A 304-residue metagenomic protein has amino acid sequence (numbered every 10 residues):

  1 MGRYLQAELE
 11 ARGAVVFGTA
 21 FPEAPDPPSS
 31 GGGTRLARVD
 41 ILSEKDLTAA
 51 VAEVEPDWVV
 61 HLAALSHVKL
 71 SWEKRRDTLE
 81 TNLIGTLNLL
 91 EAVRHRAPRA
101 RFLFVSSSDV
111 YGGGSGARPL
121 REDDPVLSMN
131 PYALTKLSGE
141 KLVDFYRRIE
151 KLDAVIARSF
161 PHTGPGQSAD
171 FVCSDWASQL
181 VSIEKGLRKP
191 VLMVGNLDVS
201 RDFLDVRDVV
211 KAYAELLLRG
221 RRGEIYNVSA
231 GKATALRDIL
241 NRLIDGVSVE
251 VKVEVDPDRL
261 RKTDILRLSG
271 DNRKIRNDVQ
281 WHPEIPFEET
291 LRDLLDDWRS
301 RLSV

Functional and structural regions predicted by a protein language model:
M1-W58: N-terminal Rossmann/SDR dinucleotide-binding element
T19, V59-L65, F102-S108, A157-S159: SDR active-site strand-loop-helix element
I41-T81: NAD(P)H-binding glycine-rich loop region in Rossmannoid oxidoreductase-like domains and their noncatalytic homologs
E73-N88, R101, V110-I156, T163 (+1 more regions): Catalytic helix-loop patch of NAD(P)-dependent Rossmann-fold dehydrogenases
G114-P119, K141-R201, V206-E215, G231-A233 (+1 more regions): NAD(P)-dependent short-chain dehydrogenase/reductase
V191-L192, N196, G223-Y226, T234-N241 (+2 more regions): C-terminal "lid/loop" region of Rossmann-like NAD(P)-dependent oxidoreductases
V209, Y213, V228, L236-I239 (+2 more regions): Non-catalytic, hydrophobic alpha-helical segments
F287-V304: Amphipathic terminal alpha-helices
